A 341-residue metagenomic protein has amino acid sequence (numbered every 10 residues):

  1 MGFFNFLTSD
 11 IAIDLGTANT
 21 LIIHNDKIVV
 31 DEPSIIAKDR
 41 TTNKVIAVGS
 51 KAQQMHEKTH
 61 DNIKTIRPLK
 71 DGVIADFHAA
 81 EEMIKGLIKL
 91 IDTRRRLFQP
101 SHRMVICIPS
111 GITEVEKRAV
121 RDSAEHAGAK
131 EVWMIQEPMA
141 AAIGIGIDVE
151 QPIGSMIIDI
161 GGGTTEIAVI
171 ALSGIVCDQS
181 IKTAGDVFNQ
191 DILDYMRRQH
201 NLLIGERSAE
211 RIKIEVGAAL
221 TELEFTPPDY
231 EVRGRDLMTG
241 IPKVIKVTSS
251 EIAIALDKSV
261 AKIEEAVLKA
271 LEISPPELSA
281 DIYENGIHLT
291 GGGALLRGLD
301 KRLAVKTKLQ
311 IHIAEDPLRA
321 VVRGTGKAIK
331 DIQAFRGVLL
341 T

Functional and structural regions predicted by a protein language model:
M1-I160, A168-I287, A294-T341: Nucleotide/phosphate-binding catalytic cleft detector across ATP-hydrolyzing and phosphate-transferring enzymes
